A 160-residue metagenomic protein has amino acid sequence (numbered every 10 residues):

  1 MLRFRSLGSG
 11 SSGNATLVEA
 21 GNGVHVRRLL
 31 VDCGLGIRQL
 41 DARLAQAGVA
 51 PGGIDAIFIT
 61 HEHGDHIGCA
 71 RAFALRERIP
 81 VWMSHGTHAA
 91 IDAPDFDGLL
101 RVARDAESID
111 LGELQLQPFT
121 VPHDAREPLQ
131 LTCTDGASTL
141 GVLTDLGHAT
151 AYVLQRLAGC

Functional and structural regions predicted by a protein language model:
M1-A47, E127-D145: Conserved beta-strand hairpin/beta-sheet module of binuclear metal-dependent hydrolase folds, prominently
L2, S6-T16, H61-A70, A74-L75 (+3 more regions): Structured catalytic core of nucleotide-sugar glycosyltransferases
R3, L29, G52, G98 (+1 more regions): A structural signal for the main folded, soluble domain(s) of proteins
I37-M83, G159-C160: Active-site metal-binding motif and surrounding structural segment of the metallo-beta-lactamase
V49-G52, G98, L114, Q155-G159: Structured loop/turn residues at beta-strand edges in well-structured enzyme cores
F58, Q117, V142: Conserved Rossmann-like nucleotide-binding pocket used by diverse enzymes that bind dinucleotide cofactors
M83-A137: Metallo-beta-lactamase
G141-C160: Active-site-proximal loop/helix segments of hydrolase catalytic cores
